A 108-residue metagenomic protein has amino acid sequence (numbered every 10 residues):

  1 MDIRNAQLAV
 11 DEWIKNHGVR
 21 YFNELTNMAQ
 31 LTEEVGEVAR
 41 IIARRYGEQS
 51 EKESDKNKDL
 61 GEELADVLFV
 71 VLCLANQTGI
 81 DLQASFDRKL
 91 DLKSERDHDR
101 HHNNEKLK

Functional and structural regions predicted by a protein language model:
M1-L64, L68-K108: Flexible "arm" and connector segments at domain edges
